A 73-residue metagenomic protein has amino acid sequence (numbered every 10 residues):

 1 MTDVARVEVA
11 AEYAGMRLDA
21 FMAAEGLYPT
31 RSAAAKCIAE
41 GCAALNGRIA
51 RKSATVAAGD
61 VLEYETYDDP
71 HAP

Functional and structural regions predicted by a protein language model:
M1-T66: A basic, amphipathic helix-loop patch mediating RNA/tRNA/ribosome contacts
D69-P73: Short, Lys/Arg- and Gly-enriched loop/turn segments at beta-strand edges
